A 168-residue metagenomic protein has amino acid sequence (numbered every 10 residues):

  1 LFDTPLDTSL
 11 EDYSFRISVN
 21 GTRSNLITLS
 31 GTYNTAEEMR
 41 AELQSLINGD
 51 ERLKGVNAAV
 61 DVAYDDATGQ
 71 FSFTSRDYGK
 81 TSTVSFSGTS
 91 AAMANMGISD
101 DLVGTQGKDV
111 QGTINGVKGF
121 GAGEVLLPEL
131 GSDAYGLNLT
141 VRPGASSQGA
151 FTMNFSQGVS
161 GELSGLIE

Functional and structural regions predicted by a protein language model:
L1-A36, N48-E168: Polar, low-complexity export/assembly segments characteristic of proteins that are secreted or assemble on the cell
T35, M39-L43: Stable alpha-helical elements in mature extracytoplasmic
